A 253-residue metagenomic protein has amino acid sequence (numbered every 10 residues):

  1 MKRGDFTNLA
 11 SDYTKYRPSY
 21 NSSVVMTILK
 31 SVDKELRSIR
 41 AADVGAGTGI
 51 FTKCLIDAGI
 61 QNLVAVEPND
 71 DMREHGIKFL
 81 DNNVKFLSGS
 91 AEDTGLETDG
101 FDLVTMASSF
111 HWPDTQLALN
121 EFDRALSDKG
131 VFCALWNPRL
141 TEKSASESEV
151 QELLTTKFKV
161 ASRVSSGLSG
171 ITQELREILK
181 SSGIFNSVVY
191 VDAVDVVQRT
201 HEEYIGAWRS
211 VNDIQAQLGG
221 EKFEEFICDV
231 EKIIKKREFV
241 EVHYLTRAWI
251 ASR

Functional and structural regions predicted by a protein language model:
M1-L36: Conserved class I S-adenosyl-L-methionine
A42, T48-D93: Class I SAM-dependent methyltransferase SAM/SAH-binding core
T94-L103: A short acidic, Gly/Pro-enriched loop at the edge of an enzyme's catalytic core that lines a small-molecule cofactor
L103-M106, T115: A short beta-strand submotif of the Rossmann-like class I SAM-dependent methyltransferase core that lines
M106-A107, L135: Residues lining the SAM
P113-F122: A short, conserved alpha-helix within the catalytic core of class I
D123-D195: Conserved catalytic/acceptor-binding region of the Class I
G167-R253: Conserved Class I S-adenosyl-L-methionine
